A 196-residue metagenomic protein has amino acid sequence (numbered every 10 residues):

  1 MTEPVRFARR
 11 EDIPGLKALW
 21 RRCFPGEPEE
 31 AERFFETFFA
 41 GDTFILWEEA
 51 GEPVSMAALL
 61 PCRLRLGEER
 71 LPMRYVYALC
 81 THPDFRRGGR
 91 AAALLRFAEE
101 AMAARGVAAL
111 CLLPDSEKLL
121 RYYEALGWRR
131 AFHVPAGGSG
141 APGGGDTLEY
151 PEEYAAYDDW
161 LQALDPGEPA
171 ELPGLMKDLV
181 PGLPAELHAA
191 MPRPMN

Functional and structural regions predicted by a protein language model:
V5-L79, P181-N196: A conserved beta-strand-loop-helix scaffold within acyl/acetyltransferase catalytic domains
G15, L19, A93, F97 (+1 more regions): Alpha-helical elements of Rossmann-like donor-binding domains used by nucleotide-donor carbohydrate transfer enzymes
P61, H82, R87-G88, Y123: Non-catalytic interaction surface on structured domains
A78-T81, R87-E100: Conserved acetyl-CoA-binding loop-helix of GNAT-fold acetyltransferases
L95, M102-D115: Conserved GNAT acetyl-CoA-binding A-motif
K118: Conserved functional hotspot residues or short segments at active or partner-binding sites across diverse domains
G127-N196: Amide-forming acyltransferase catalytic core, primarily the GNAT-like/NAT-type and related acyltransferase folds
